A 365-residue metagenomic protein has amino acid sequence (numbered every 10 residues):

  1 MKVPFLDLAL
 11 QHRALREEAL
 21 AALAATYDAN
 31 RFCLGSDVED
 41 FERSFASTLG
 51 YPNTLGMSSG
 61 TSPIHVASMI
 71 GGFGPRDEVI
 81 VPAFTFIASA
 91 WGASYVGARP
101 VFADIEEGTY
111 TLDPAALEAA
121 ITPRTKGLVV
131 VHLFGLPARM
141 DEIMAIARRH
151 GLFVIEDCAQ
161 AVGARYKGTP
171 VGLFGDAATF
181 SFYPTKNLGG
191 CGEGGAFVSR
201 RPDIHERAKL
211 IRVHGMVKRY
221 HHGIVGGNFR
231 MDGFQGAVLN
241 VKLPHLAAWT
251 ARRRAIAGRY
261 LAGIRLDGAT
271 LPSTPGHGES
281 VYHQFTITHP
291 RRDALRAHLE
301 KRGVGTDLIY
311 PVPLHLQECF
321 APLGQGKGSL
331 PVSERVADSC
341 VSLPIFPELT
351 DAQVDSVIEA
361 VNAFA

Functional and structural regions predicted by a protein language model:
M1-R31, S36: N-terminal "arm"/small-domain region of PLP-dependent enzymes with the aminotransferase-like
A9, A21, S36-S44, T48-T54 (+7 more regions): PLP-dependent aminotransferase class I/II
A29-E78, G92-V96, F102-D104, T169: Phosphate-binding glycine-rich loop
P75, V81, F102, V154-E156 (+2 more regions): Hydrophobic residues in well-ordered beta-strands that form the structural core
T85-A90: Conserved coil-to-alpha-helix start sites within the AMP-binding
V96, R149-H150, R302: Helix C-cap/helix->beta junction micro-motif
R99-T109, D307: Short beta-strand->loop structural element characteristic of the AMP-binding/adenylate-forming
G108-G190, A196-V198, S342: Active-site phosphate-binding strand-loop segment of PLP-dependent enzymes
